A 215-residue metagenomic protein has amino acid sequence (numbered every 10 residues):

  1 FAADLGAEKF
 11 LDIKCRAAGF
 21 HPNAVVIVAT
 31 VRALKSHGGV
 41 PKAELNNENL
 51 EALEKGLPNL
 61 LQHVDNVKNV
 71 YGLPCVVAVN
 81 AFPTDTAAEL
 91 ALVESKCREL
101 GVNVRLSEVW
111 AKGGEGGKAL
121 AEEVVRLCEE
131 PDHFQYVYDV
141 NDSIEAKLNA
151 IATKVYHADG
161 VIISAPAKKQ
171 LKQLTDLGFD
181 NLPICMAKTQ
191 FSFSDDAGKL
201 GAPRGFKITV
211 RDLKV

Functional and structural regions predicted by a protein language model:
F1-V77, A81-V215: P-loop NTP-binding site
